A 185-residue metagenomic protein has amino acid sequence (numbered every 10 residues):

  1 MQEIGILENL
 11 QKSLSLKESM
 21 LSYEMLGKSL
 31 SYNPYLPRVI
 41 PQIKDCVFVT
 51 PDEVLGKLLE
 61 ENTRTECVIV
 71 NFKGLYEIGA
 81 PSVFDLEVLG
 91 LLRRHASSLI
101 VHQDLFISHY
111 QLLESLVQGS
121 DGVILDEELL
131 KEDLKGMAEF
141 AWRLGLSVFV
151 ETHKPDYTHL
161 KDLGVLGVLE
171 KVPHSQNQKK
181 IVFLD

Functional and structural regions predicted by a protein language model:
M1-I100, H109-Y110, L144-V150, K154-L166 (+1 more regions): Conserved N-terminal beta1-alpha1 strand-loop-helix module at the mouth
I69-G74, V117-D133, G167-Q176, F183-D185: Glycine-rich phosphate-binding active-site loops on the catalytic face of alpha/beta enzymes
S97-H102, F106-L144: Hydrophobic, well-structured mid-protein blocks that either form specific transmembrane helices
V101-D104, D126, V150-T152, V182-D185: Short beta-strand elements of ligand-binding domains
